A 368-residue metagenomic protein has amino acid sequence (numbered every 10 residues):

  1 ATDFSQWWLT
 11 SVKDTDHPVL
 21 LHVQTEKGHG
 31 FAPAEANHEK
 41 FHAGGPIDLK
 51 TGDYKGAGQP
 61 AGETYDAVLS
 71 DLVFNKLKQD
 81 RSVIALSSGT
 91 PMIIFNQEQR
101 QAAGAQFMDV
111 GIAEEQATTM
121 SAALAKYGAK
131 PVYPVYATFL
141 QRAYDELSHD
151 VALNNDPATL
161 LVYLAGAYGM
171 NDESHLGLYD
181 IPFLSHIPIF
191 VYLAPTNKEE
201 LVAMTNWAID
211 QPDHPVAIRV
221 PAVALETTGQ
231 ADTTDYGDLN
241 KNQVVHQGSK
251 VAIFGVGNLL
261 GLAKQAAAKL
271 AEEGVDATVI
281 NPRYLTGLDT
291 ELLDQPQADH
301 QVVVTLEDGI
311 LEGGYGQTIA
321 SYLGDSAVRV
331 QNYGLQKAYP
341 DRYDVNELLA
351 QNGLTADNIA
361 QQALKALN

Functional and structural regions predicted by a protein language model:
A1-K40, A61-L72, K78-V83, S87-S88 (+5 more regions): Thiamine diphosphate
P33-Y54: A short, glycine/acidic-enriched catalytic loop
P46-K50, S185-Q230: Helix-enriched interaction subdomains in cytosolic or periplasmic regions, typified by TIR/SEFIR signaling/NADase cores
D53-Q59, F74, R81-S82, A102-F107 (+3 more regions): Glycine- and acidic
I84-L86, F107-D109, V132-V135, V191-A194 (+2 more regions): Short catalytic-loop micro-motif centered on adjacent basic/acidic residues
P91-G166, G177-Y179, E291: Thiamine diphosphate
